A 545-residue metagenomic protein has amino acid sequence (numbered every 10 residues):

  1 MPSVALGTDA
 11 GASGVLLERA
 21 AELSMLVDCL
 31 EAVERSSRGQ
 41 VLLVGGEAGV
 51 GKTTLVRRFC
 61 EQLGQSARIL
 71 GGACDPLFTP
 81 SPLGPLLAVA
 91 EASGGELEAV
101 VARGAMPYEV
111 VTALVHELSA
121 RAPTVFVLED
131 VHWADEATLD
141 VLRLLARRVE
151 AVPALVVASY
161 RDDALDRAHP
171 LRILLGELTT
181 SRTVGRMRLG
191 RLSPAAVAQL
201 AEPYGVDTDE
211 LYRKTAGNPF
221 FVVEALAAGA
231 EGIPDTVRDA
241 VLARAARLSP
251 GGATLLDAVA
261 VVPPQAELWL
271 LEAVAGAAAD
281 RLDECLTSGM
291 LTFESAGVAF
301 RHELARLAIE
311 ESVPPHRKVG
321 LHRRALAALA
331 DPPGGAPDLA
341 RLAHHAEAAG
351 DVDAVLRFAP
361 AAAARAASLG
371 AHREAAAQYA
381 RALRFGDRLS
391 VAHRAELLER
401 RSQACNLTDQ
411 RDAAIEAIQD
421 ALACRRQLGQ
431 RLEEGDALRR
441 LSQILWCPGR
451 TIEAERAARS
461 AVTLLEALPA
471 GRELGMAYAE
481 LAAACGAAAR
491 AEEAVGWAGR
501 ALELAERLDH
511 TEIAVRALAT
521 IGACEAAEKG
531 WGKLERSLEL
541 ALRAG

Functional and structural regions predicted by a protein language model:
M1-C29, E96-V101, P234-R238, L242: Conserved adenine-nucleotide phosphate-binding loops and their immediately adjacent elements
P2-L6, V50, T54-T124, W133 (+2 more regions): Conserved phosphate-binding/catalytic loops and adjacent sensor/switch elements of nucleotide-binding enzymes, spanning
S3, G7-A10, G45-V50, L55-F59 (+2 more regions): Short secondary-structure boundary elements
S36-L42, A122-P123: Pre-Walker A (Motif I) flank of P-loop NTPase domains
V44-G45, A73, L128: Residues at the beta-strand->loop junction immediately N-terminal to the Walker
T53-T54, R147-R148, A164, T292-S295 (+2 more regions): Inter-helical turn/loop elements of alpha-helical hairpins
D135-D140: Conserved D-loop-proximal element of ABC-family nucleotide-binding domains
V141-R188: Sensor-1/coupling segment of RecA-like P-loop NTPase cores
